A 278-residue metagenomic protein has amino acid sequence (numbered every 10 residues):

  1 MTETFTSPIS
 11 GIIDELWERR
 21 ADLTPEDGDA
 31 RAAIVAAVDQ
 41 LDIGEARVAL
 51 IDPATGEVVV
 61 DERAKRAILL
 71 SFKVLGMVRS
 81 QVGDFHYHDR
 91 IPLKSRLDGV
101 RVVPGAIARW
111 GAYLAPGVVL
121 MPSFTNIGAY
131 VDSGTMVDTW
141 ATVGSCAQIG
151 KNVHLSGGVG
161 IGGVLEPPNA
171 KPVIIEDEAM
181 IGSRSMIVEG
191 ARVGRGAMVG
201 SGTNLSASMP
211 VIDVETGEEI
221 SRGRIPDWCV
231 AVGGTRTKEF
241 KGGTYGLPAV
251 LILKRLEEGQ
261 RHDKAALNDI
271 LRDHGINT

Functional and structural regions predicted by a protein language model:
M1-V100, W228, G234-T278: Terminal amphipathic alpha-helical/low-complexity segments used for targeting or macromolecular assembly
V100-E239: Structural signal for interior beta-strand "rungs" in well-ordered beta-sheet cores of soluble enzyme domains
